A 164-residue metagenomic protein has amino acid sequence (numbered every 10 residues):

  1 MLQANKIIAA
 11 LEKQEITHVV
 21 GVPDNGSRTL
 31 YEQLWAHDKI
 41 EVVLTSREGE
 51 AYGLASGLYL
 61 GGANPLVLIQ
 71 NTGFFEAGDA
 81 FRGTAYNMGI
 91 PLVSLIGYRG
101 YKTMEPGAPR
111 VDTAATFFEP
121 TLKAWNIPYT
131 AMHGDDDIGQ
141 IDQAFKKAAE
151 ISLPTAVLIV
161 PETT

Functional and structural regions predicted by a protein language model:
M1-T164: Thiamine diphosphate
